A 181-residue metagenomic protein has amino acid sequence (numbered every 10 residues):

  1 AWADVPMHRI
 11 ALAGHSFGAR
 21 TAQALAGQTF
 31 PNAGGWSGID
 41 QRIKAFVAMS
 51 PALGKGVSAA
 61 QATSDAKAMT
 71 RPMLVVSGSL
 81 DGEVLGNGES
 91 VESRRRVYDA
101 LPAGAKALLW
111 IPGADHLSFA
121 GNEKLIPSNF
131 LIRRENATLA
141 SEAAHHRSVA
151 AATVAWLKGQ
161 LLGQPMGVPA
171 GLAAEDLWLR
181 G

Functional and structural regions predicted by a protein language model:
A1-P6, P31-R42, G171: Short mixed-charge
A1-R20: Gly/Ser-rich "nucleophile elbow"/oxyanion-hole loop immediately N-terminal to the catalytic nucleophile in hydrolases
I10, L108, L157: Divalent metal-coordination and catalytic microenvironments
F17-T21, I39, S93-R94, V149 (+1 more regions): Stable alpha-helical elements in mature extracytoplasmic
A19-W36: Short glycine-enriched nucleophile-adjacent loop and the immediately C-terminal alpha-helix near the catalytic center
R20-T21, G56, V84, L117-A120 (+1 more regions): Short, solvent-exposed loop/turn elements at domain surfaces
G35-H116: The feature captures the conserved acid-bearing segment of alpha/beta-hydrolase catalytic domains
G104, G113-H116, N122-G181: Alpha/beta-hydrolase-fold serine-hydrolase catalytic core, especially in secreted/extracellular enzymes
